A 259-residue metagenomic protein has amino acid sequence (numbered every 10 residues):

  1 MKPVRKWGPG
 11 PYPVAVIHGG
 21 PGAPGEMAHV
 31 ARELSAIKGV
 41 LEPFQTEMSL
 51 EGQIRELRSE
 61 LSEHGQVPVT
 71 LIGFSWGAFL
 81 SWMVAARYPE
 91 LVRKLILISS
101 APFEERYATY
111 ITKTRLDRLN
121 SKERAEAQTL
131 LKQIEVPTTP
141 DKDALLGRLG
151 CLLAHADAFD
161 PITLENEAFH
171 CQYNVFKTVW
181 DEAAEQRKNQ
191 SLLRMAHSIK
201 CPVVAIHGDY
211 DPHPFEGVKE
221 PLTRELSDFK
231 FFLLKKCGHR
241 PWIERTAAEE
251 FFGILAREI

Functional and structural regions predicted by a protein language model:
K2-E51: Conserved HGGG/HGGXW glycine-rich cap/lid loop of the alpha/beta-hydrolase fold
L41-F79, R87, F251: Active-site loop/oxyanion-hole signature of alpha/beta-hydrolase fold enzymes
P68-I111: Conserved hydrolase catalytic core segment
I96-V136: Flexible "cap/lid" loop of the alpha/beta hydrolase fold
T129-R194, C201: Alpha/beta-hydrolase
I199, A205-H207: Short beta-strand/loop motif that positions the catalytic acidic residue of the alpha/beta-hydrolase fold
P212-V218: Conserved alpha/beta-hydrolase "acid-adjacent" motif
C237-A248: Catalytic histidine-centered segment of alpha/beta-hydrolase-like enzymes
